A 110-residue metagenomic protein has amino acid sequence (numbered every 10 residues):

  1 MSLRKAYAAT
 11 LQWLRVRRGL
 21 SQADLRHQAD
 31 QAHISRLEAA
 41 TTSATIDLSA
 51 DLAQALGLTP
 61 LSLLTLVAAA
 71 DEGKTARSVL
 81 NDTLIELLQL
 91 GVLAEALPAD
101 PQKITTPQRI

Functional and structural regions predicted by a protein language model:
M1-R17, R109: A short, Lys/Arg-rich alpha-helix, primarily the initiator
A9, R18-L20, A29, A44-D47: Residue-level signal for the short linker/turn that defines the boundary of a DNA-recognition helix
V16-A39: Short alpha-helical DNA-recognition segment
A40-A55: Short, basic-rich loop-to-helix N-cap that marks the start of a DNA-contacting helix
T65-T106: Short, charged recognition helix plus adjacent turn of helix-turn-helix-like nucleic-acid-binding domains
